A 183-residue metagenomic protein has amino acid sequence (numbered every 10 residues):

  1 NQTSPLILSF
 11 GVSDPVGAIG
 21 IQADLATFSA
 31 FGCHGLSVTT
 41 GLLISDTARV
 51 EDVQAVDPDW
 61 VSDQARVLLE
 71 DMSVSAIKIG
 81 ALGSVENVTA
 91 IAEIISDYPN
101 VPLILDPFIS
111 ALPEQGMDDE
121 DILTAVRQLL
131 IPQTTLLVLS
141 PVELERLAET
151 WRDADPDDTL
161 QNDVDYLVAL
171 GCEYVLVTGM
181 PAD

Functional and structural regions predicted by a protein language model:
Q2-S9, A23-L112: Conserved N-terminal subdomain of the carbohydrate kinase-like
G11-A18: Short, glycine-rich nucleotide/cofactor-binding loops
S13, I79-G80, Q115, T178: Glycine- and other small-residue-rich loops at beta-strand/loop junctions that grip anionic moieties
R49-A55, Q115-E120, T150-A154: Short glycine-enriched, charge-decorated loop/helix-capping segments at active-site entrances that position
D57-W60, A111-I131: Conserved phosphate-binding/catalytic loop of the ribokinase/pfkB sugar-kinase fold
E86, A111-G116, E145-L147, D183: Short, well-ordered, mixed-charge alpha-helical segments that flank or form enzyme active sites
E120-D183: Conserved phosphate/ATP/ADP-binding segment of small-molecule kinases
